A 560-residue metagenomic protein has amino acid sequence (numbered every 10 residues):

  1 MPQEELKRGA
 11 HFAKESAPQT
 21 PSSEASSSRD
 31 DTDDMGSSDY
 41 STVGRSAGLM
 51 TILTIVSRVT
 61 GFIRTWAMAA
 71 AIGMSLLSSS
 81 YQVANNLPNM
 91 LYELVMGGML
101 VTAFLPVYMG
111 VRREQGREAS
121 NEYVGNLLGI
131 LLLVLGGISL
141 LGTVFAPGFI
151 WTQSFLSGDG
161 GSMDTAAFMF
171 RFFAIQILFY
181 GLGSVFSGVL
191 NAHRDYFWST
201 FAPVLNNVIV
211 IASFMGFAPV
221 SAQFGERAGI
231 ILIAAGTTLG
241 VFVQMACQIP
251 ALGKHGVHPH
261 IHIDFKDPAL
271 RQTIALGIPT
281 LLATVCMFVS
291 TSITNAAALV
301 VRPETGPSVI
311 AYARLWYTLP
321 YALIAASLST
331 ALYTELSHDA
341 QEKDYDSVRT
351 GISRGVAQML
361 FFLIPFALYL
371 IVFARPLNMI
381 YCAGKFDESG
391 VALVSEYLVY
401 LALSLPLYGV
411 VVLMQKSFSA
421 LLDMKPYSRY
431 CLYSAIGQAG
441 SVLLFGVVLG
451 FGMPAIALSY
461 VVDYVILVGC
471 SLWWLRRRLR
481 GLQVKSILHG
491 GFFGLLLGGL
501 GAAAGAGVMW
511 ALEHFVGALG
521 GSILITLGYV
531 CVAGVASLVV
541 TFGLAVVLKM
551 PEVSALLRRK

Functional and structural regions predicted by a protein language model:
P2-K560: Membrane-embedded alpha-helical bundles of multi-pass transporters/translocases, especially carrier/permease families
